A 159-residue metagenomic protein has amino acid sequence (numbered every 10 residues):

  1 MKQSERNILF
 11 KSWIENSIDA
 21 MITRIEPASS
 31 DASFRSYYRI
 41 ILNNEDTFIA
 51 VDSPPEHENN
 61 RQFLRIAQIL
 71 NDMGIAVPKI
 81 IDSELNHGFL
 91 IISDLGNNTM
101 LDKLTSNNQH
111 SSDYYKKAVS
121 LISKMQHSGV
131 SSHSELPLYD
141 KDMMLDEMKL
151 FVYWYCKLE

Functional and structural regions predicted by a protein language model:
M1-I22: Juxta-kinase regulatory segment immediately upstream of eukaryotic protein kinase catalytic domains
K2, L138-E159: Active-site catalytic-loop/activation-segment of kinase and kinase-like phosphoryl-transfer enzymes
Q3, S33, E56-N59: Alpha-helix N-cap/loop-to-helix initiation residues
N16-I18, M73, E159: Residues at alpha-helix termini
A20-Y38: ATP-binding glycine-rich phosphate-binding loop
Y38-D146: ATP-binding pocket architecture of kinase catalytic cores
